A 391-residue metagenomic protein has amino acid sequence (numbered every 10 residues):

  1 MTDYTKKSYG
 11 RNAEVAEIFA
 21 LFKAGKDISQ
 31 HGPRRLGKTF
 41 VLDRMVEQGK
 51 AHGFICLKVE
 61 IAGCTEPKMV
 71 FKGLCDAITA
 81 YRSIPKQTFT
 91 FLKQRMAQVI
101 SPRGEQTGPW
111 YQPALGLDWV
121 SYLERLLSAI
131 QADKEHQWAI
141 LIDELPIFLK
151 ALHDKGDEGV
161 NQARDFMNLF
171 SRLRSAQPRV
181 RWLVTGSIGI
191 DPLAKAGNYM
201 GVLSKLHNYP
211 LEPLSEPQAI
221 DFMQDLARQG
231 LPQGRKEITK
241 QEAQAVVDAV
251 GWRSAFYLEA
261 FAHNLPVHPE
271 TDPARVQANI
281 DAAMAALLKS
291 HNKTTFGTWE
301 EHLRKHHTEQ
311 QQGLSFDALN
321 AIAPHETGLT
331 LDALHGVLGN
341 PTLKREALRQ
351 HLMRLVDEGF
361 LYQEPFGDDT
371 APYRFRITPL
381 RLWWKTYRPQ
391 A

Functional and structural regions predicted by a protein language model:
K6-I18: N-terminal pre-P-loop "Q-motif" helix
A24-L36, F40-D157, E346, Q350: P-loop NTPase nucleotide-binding core
W138, I147-F148, E158-N198, L211: Sensor-1/coupling segment of RecA-like P-loop NTPase cores
L211-E242, V250, F261: Conserved small helical "lid"/interfacial subdomain of P-loop NTPases
R235, A249-R345: Winged-helix-like regulatory helical subdomains adjacent to P-loop NTPase cores
P341-G359: Short amphipathic alpha-helical interaction segments
E364-Y373, T378-P379: Short, Lys/Arg-rich nucleic-acid/phosphate-binding segment
T378-A391: Short, amphipathic alpha-helical interaction segments positioned at domain boundaries
